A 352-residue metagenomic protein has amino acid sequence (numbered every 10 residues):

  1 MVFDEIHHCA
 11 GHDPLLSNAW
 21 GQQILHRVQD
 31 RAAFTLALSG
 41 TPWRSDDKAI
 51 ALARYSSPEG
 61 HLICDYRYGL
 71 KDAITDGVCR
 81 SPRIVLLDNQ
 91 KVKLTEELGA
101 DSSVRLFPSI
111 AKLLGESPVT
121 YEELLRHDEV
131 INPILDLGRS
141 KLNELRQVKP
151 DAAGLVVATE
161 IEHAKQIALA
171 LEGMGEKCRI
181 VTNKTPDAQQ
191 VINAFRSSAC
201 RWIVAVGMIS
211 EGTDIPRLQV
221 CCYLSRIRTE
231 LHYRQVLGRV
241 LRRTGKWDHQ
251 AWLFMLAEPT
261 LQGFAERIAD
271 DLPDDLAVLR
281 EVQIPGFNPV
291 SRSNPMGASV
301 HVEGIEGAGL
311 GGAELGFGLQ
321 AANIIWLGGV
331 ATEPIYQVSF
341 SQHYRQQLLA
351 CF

Functional and structural regions predicted by a protein language model:
M1, A19-R27, R31, A51 (+6 more regions): Alpha-helical scaffold elements adjacent to nucleotide-binding pockets in ATP/GTP-utilizing enzyme cores
M1-A37, T41: SF2 helicase catalytic motif II
G40, T159, G207: Conserved H-loop
D47-D151: Interdomain helical connector at the RecA1-RecA2 junction of SF1/SF2 helicase-like NTPases
L106-A194, R345, L349-F352: Conserved helicase/translocase motor-coupling segment
L124-R126, V130, K141, T260-F352: Long, largely alpha-helical accessory region at the distal end of helicase-like NTP-driven motors
K177-Q283: Conserved RecA-like P-loop NTPase helicase motor core
